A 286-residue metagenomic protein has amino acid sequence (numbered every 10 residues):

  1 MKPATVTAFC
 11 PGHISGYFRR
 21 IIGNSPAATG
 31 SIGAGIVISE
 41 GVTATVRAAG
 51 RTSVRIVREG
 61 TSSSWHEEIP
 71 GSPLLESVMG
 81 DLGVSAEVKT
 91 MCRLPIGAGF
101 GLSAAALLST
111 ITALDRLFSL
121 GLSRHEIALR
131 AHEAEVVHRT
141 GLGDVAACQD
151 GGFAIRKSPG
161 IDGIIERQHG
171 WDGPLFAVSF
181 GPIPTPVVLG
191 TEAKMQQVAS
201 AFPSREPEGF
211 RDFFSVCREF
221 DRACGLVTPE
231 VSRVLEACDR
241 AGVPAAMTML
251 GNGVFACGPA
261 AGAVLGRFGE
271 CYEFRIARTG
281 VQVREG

Functional and structural regions predicted by a protein language model:
M1-I96, T279-G286: ATP-binding N-lobe of GHMP and related small-molecule kinases
V6, D162-G286: C-terminal nucleotide
R19, R47, A147-D150, A154-S158 (+1 more regions): Short beta-strand-to-turn element immediately C-terminal to the catalytic PLP-Schiff-base lysine in fold type I
G35, R93, G97-L107, H138-G152: FAD-binding core of FAD-dependent oxidoreductases, characterized by glycine-rich FAD pyrophosphate-binding loops
L82-R93, L129-V136, E230-A241: Short, hydrophobic/aliphatic alpha-helical segments
F100-R124: DPxDG-like acidic metal-binding loop motif
R124-Q168: Alpha/beta catalytic cores of group-transfer enzymes, especially the acyltransferase/condensing modules of polyketide
